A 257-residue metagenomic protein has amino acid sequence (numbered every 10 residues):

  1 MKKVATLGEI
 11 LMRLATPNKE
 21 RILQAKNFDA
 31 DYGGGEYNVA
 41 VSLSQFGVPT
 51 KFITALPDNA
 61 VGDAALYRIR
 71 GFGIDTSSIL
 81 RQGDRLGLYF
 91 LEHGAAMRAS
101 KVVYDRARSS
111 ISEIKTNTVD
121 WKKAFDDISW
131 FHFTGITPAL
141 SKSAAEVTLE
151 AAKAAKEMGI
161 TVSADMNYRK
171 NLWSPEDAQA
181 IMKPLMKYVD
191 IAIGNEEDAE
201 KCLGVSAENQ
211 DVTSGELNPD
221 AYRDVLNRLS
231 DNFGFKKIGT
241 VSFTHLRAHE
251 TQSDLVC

Functional and structural regions predicted by a protein language model:
M1-D75, A95-M97, I114-T116: Glycine-rich phosphate/adenosyl-contacting loop at the front of the ribokinase-like
K2, G8, L86-L88, S100-V102 (+1 more regions): Change "...and in nucleic-acid phosphodiester-cleaving endonucleases..." to "...and in nucleic-acid processing enzymes
L11, A95, A107-S109, I136-P138 (+2 more regions): Short glycine-rich anion-binding loops that position phosphate/pyrophosphate groups of nucleotides and phosphorylated
P49-G135: Conserved N-terminal subdomain of the carbohydrate kinase-like
V61-I74, Q179-V189, R247: Short, electropositive alpha-helical surface patch
W130, I136-R228, F233-F235, T240: Conserved beta-alpha-beta core of the PfkB/ribokinase-like small-molecule kinase fold
T244-Q252: Conserved small/polar residues in nucleotide/adenosyl-binding loops
L255-C257: Hydrophobic alpha-helical segments, chiefly the membrane-spanning helices and signal/signal-anchor peptides
